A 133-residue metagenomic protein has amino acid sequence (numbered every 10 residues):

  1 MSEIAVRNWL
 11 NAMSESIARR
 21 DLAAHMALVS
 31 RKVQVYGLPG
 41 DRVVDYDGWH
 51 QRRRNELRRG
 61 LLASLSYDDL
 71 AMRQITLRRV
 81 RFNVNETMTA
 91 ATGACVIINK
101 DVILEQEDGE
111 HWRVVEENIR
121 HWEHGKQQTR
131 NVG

Functional and structural regions predicted by a protein language model:
M1-K32, V43, D47, K126 (+1 more regions): Short, low-complexity N-terminal intrinsically disordered segments enriched in polar/charged residues
L10-M13, I17, V29, V33 (+5 more regions): Hydrophobic alpha-helical core bundles mediating ligand binding, dimerization, or RNAP-core interactions
V29, P39, A71, E86-M88 (+2 more regions): A mature extracytoplasmic/lumenal domain signature
Q34-V44, R58-G60: A short gly/proline-enriched turn/hairpin at secondary-structure junctions
H50-I97: Surface-exposed, charged secondary-structure patches
C95-G133: Short beta-strand edge/turn micro-motifs at domain boundaries
